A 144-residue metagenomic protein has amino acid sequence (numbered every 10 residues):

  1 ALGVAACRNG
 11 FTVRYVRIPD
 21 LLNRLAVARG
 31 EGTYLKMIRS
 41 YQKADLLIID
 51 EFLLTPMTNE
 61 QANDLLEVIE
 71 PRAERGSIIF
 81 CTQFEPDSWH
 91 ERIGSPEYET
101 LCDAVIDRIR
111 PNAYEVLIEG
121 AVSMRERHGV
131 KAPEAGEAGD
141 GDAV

Functional and structural regions predicted by a protein language model:
A1-V13: Walker A/P-loop
T12, D20-R39, K43, F52-V144: Replace "adjacent to P-loop NTPase cores in ATP/GTP-dependent enzymes" with "adjacent to NTP-binding cores
L46: Walker B motif beta-strand of ABC-family P-loop ATPases
